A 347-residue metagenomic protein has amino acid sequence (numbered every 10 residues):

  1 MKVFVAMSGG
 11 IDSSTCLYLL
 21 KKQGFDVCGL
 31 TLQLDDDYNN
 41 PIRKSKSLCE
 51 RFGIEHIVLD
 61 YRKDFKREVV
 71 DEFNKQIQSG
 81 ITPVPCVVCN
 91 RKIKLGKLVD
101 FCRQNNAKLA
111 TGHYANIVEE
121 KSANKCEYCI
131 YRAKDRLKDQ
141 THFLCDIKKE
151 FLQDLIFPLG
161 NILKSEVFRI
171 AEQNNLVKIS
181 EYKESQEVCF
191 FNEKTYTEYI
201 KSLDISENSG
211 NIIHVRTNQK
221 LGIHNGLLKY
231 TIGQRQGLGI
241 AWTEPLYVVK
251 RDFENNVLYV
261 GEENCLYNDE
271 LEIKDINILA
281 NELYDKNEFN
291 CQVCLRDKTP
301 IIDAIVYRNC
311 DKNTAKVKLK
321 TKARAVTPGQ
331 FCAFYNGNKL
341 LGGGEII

Functional and structural regions predicted by a protein language model:
M1-C145, S165-E166, E172: ATP-dependent adenylation/nucleotidyltransferase module used to activate substrates
A110-V118, S122-I347: AMP-forming adenylation/ATP pyrophosphatase catalytic core
